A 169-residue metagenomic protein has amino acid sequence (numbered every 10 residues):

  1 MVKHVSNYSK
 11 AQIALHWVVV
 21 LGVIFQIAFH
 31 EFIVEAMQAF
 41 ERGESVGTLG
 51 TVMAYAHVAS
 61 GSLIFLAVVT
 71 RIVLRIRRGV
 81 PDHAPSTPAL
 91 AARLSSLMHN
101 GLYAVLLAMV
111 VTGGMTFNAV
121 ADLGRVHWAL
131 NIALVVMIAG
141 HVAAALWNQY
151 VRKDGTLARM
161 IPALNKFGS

Functional and structural regions predicted by a protein language model:
M1-S169: Membrane-embedded alpha-helical bundles that constitute the cytochrome b-like, heme-associated redox core of multi-pass
